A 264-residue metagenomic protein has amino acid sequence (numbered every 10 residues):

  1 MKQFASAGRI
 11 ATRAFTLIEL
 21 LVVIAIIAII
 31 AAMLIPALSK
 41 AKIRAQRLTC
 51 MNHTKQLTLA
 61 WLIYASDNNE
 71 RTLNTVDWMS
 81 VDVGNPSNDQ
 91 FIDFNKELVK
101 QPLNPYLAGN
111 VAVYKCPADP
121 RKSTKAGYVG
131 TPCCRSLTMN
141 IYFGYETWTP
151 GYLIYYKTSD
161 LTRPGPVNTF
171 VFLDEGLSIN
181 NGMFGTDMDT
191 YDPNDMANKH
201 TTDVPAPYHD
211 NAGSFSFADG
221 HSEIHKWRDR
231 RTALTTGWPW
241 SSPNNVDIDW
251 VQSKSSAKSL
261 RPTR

Functional and structural regions predicted by a protein language model:
M1-K2: N-terminal hydrophobic targeting signals that begin at the initiator methionine
S6, A14, L73-D77: Short hydrophobic/aromatic-rich motifs at helix boundaries and adjacent loops
A7, A11-N52: Amphipathic alpha-helical segments typified by the pilin-like N-terminal helix that continues immediately C-terminal
L48-R264: Short, well-structured segments within or immediately adjacent to enzyme catalytic domains that line ligand-binding
